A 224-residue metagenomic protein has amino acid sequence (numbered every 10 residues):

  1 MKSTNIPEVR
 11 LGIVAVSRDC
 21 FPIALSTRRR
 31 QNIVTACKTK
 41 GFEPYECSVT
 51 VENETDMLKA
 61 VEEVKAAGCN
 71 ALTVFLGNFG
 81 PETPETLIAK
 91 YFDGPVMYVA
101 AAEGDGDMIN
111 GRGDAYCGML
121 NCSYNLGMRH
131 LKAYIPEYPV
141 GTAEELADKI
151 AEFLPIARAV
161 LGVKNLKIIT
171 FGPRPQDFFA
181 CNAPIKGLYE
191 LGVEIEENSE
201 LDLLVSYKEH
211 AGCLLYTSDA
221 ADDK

Functional and structural regions predicted by a protein language model:
K2-I23, N165-R174: Short beta-strand segments enriched in small/hydrophobic residues
V16-Q31, I109-Y116, Q176-A180: Glycine- and acidic-residue-enriched helix-capping/strand-helix junction motifs
R28-Q31, I88-Y91, A183-E190: Short, solvent-exposed amphipathic alpha-helical segments in soluble enzyme and RNA/protein-processing domains
V34-T50, A133-E137, E194-N198: Short beta-strand elements in bilobed, periplasmic/extracellular small-molecule ligand-binding domains
F42-K65, S206, G212: N-terminal beta-loop-helix "entrance" segment that forms/cooperates in small-molecule cofactor or anionic ligand
E52-K164, P175-D177: Cofactor- and metal-binding active-site motifs of prokaryotic enzymes that mediate redox/radical or nucleophilic
R174-E190, E194-C213: Domain-scale recognition of functional cores that engage charged ligands
Y216-K224: Single conserved hydrophobic/aromatic residue that forms the stacking wall/gate of nucleotide- or nucleobase-binding
